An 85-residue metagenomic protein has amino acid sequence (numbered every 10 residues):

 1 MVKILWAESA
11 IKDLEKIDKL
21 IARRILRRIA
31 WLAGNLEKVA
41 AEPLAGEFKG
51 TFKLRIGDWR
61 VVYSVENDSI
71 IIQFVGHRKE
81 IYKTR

Functional and structural regions predicted by a protein language model:
M1-K12, K16-R23, I56-W59, S64-R85: Enriched for short, Lys/Arg-rich terminal
A30-R55: A short, surface-exposed loop/turn module that caps and links secondary-structure elements
